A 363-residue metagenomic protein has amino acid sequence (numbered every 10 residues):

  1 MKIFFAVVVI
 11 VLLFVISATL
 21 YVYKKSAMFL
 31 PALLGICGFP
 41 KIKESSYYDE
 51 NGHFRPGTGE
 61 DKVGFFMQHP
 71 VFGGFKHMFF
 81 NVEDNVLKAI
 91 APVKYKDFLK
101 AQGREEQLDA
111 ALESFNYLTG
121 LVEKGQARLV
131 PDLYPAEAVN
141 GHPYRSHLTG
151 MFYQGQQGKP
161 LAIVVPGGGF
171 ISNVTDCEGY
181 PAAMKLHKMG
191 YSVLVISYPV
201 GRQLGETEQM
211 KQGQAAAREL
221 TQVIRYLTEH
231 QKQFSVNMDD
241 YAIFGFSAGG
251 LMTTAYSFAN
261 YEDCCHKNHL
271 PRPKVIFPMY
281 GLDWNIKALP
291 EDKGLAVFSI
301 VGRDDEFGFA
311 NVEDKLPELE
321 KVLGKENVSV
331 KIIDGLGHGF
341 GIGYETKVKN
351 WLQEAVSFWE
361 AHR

Functional and structural regions predicted by a protein language model:
P31-L34, G38-F79, G324-R363: C-terminal catalytic histidine-bearing segment of alpha/beta-hydrolase fold enzymes
F80-N81, N85-Q157: N-terminal cap/lid segment of alpha/beta-hydrolase-fold proteins
K159-G167: Short beta-strand element of the alpha/beta-hydrolase
S172-P181, Y198, A310-E313: The serine-hydrolase catalytic nucleophile loop
V174-T175, P199-F234, Y344-V348: Catalytic nucleophile-loop/oxyanion-hole region of alpha/beta-hydrolase and closely related hydrolase-like folds
D176-L194: Short amphipathic alpha-helix adjacent to the substrate-entry channel of hydrolases
R218-D292: Primarily recognizes the serine-hydrolase "nucleophile elbow" in alpha/beta-hydrolase and SGNH/GDSL folds
K267-K325: The feature captures the conserved acid-bearing segment of alpha/beta-hydrolase catalytic domains
